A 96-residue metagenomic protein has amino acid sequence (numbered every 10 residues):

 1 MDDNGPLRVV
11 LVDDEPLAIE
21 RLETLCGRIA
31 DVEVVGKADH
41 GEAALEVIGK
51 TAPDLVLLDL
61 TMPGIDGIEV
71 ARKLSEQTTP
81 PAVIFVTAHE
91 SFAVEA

Functional and structural regions predicted by a protein language model:
D2-N4, Q77: Short, flexible hinge/linker loops that cap or flank conserved catalytic cores
G5-L17, L22-C26, V56: Conserved acidic segment of CheY-like receiver
L22, A38, A93-A96: Generic structural signal for conserved hydrophobic packing positions in ordered secondary structure
C26-I29, Q77: Acidic-histidine catalytic/liganding microenvironments
A30-V35, P81: A generic structural motif
V35-E42: Conserved Asp/Asn-Gly motif in the active-site loop of CheY-like receiver
L45-A96: CheY-like receiver
